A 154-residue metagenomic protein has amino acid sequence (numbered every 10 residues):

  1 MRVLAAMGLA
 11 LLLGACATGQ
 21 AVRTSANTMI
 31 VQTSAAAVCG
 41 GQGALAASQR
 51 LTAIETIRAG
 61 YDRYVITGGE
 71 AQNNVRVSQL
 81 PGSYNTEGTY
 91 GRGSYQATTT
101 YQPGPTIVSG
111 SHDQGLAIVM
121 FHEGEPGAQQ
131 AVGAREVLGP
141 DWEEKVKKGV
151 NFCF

Functional and structural regions predicted by a protein language model:
M1-A10: Sec-dependent signal peptide recognition, specifically the positively charged N-region followed immediately by
L12-A15: C-terminal motif of bacterial Sec signal peptides marking the signal peptidase cleavage site
A17-F154: Secreted/extracellular ectodomain signature
